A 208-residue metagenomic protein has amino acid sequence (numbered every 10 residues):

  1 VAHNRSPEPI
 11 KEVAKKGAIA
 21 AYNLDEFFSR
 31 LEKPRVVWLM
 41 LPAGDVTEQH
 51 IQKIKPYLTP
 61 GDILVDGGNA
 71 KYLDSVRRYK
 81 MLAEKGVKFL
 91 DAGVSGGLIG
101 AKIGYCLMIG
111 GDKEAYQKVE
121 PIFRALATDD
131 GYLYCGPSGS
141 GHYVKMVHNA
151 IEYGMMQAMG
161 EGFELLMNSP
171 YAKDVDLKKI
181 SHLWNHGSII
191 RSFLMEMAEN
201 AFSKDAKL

Functional and structural regions predicted by a protein language model:
V1-Y22: NAD(P)-binding Rossmann-fold cofactor-contacting core
H3, M40, A92: The conserved SAM/SAH-binding core of class I Rossmann-like methyltransferase domains, concentrating on the hydrophobic
K16-P34: Short acidic low-complexity segments
D25, V37-K53, K71-D74: Beta-loop-alpha module in the N-terminal Rossmann-like domain of NAD(P)-dependent dehydrogenases, especially those
L31-V37, Y57-L64: Short acidic/histidine-rich motifs immediately flanking catalytic phosphotransfer sites in two-component signaling
M40-L41, G67, A125-L126: Short, well-ordered coil/turn residues at beta-beta hairpins and beta-strand->alpha-helix junctions within
T59-I63, G67-K118: Rossmann-fold NAD(P)-binding glycine/threonine-rich loop
G104, M108, K118, G139-L208: Helical "substrate-binding/catalytic lid" subdomain of Rossmann-like NAD(P)-dependent dehydrogenases/reductases
